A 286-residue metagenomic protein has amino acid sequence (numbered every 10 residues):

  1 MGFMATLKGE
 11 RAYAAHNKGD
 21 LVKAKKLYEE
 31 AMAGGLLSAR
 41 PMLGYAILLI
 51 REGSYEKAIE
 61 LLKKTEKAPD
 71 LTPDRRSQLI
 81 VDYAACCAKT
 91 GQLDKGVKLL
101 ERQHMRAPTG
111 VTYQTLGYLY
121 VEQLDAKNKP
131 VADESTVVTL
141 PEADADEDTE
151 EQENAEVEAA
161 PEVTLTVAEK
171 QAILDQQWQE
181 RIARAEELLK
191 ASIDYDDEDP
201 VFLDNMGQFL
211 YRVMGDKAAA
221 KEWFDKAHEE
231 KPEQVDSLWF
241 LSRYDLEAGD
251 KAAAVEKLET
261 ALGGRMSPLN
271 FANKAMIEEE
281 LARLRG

Functional and structural regions predicted by a protein language model:
T6-G34, Q171-D175: Alpha-helical segment of the N-proximal tetratricopeptide repeat
G9-E10, R40-G44, R75-D82, V111-L116 (+3 more regions): Alpha-solenoid helical repeat scaffolds
Y13, I47, A85, Y118 (+4 more regions): Residue-level recognition of tetratricopeptide repeat
K18, E52, T90, Q123 (+3 more regions): Structural motif corresponding to the intra-repeat A-B loop/turn of tetratricopeptide repeats
E30-A31, T65, R102-Q103, A191-S192 (+2 more regions): Canonical positions in the second alpha-helix
G34, A68-T72, M105-R106, Y195 (+3 more regions): Structural marker of alpha-solenoid helical repeat scaffolds
K67, V138-P141, Q177-A183, E187 (+1 more regions): TPR/TPR-like (Sel1-like) alpha-helical repeat modules
